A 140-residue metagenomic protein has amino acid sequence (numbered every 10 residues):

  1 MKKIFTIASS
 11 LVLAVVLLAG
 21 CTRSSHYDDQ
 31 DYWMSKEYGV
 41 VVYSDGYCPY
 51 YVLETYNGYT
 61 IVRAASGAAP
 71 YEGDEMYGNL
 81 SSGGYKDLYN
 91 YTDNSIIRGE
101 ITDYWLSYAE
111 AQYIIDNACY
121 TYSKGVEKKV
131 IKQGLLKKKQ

Functional and structural regions predicted by a protein language model:
M1-C21: Sec-dependent bacterial lipoprotein signal peptides
L18-Y38: Bacterial Sec-dependent N-terminal signal peptides
G46-L53: Short aromatic-glycine-enriched beta-strand elements
Y59-P70: Beta-strand/loop nucleic-acid-binding surfaces
S81-T92: Short, Lys/Arg- and Gly-enriched loop/turn segments at beta-strand edges
Y91-K137: Short peripheral tails and domain-boundary helices/loops at the edges of structured domains
